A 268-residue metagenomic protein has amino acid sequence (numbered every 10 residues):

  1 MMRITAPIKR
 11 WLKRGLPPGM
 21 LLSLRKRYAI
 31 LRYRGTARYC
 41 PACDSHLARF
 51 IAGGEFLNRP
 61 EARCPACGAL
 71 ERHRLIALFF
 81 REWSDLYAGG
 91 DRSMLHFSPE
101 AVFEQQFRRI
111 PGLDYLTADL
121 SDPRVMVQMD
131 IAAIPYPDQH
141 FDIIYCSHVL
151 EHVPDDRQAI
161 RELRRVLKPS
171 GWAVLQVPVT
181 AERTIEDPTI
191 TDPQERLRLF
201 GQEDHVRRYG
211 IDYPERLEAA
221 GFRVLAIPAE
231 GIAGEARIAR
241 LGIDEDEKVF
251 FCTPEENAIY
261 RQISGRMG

Functional and structural regions predicted by a protein language model:
M2-P135, E235-G268: Conserved N-terminal segment of class I S-adenosyl-L-methionine
R25-R38, P154-L163, K168-G268: S-adenosyl-L-methionine-dependent methyltransferase catalytic module, highlighting the catalytic core
F97, I144-Y145: Hydrophobic beta-strand segment of the Class I
I143-I144, L163: Alpha-helical membrane segments in multi-pass integral membrane proteins
S147-H152: Short catalytic micro-motifs in class I SAM-dependent methyltransferases
